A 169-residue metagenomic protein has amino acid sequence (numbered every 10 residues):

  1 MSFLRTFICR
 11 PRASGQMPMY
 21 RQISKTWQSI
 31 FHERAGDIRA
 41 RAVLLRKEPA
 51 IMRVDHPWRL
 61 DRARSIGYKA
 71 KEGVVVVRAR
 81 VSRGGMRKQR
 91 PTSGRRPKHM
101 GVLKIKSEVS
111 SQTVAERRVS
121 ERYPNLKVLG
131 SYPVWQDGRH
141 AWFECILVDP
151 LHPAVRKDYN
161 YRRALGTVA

Functional and structural regions predicted by a protein language model:
S2-A169: Ribosome-associated RNA-binding proteins
